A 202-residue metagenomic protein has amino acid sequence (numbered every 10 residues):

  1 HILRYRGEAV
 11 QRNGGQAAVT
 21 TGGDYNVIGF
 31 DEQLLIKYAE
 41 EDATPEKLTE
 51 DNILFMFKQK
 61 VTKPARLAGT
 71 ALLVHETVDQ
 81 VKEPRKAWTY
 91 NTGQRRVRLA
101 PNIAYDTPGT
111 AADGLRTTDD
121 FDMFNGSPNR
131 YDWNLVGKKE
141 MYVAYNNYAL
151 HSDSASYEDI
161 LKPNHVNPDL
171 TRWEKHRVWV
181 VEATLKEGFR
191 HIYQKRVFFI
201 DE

Functional and structural regions predicted by a protein language model:
H1-P84, N91: Solvent-exposed N-terminal domain segments of exported/luminal and surface proteins
Y5, Y25, Y38, Y90 (+6 more regions): Sequence-level detector for tyrosine residue identity
N26-I36, L115-P128, M141-N146: Short N-terminal helix-initiation segments at or just after the protein's N-terminus
K58-A68, L72-P128, P163-E202: Gly/Pro-enriched, hydrophobic low-complexity segments that function as extracytoplasmic propeptides/linkers
N129-D169: Active-site environment of non-heme Fe oxygenases that use a 2-His-1-carboxylate facial triad
